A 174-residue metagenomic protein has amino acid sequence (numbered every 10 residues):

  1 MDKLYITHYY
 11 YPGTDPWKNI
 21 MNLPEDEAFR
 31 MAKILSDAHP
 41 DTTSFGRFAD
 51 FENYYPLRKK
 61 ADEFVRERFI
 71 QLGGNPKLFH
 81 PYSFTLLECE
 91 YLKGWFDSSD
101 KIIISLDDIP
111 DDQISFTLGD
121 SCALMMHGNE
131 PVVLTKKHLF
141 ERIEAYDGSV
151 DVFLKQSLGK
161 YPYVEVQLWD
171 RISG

Functional and structural regions predicted by a protein language model:
D2-L4, Y11-F48, L78-H80, C89-G174: Conserved NAD+-utilizing ADP-ribose enzyme module
D37-P76: Short N-terminal edge-element motif at the start of the domain
